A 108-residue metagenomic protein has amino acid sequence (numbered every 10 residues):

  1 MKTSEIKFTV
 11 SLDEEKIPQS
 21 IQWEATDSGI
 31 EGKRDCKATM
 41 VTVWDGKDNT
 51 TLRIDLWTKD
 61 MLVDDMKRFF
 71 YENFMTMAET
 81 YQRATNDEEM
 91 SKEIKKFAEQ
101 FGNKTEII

Functional and structural regions predicted by a protein language model:
M1-S4: Short loop/turn motifs at secondary-structure junctions and domain boundaries
I6-A25: Active-site and channel-lining beta-strand-loop segments that bind or position nucleotide-derived/phosphorylated
V10-L12, E31-M40, N103-E106: Intrinsic disorder and flexible coil segments
K16, L62-V63, K67, F97-T105: Short amphipathic alpha-helical patches
Q19-A84: Active-site- and interface-proximal helix/loop "cap" or "latch" segments in soluble metabolic and energy-transducing
A78-I108: C-terminal charged interaction modules
